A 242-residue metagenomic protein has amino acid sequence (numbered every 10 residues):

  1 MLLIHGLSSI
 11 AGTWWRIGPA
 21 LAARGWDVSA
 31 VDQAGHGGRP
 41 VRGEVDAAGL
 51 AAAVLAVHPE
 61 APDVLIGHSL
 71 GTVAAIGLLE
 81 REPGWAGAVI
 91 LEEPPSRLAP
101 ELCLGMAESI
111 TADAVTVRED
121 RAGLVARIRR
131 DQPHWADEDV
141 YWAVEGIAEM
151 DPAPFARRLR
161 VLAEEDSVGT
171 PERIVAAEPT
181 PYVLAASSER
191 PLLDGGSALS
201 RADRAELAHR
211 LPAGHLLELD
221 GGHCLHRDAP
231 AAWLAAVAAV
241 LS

Functional and structural regions predicted by a protein language model:
M1-P40: Conserved HGGG/HGGXW glycine-rich cap/lid loop of the alpha/beta-hydrolase fold
S8, D32-G37, T72, S96 (+1 more regions): Alpha/beta-hydrolase active-site loop signature
S29-I66, A235: Active-site loop/oxyanion-hole signature of alpha/beta-hydrolase fold enzymes
G67-G71, A75: Gly/Ala-rich beta-loop-alpha elbow adjacent to hydrolase catalytic centers
E80, W85-E119: Flexible "cap/lid" loop of the alpha/beta hydrolase fold
E101-L102, R118-A176: Conserved alpha/beta-hydrolase catalytic His-Asp/Glu region
A153-R210: Conserved serine/cysteine hydrolase catalytic core
E218-P230, L234: Catalytic histidine-centered segment of alpha/beta-hydrolase-like enzymes
